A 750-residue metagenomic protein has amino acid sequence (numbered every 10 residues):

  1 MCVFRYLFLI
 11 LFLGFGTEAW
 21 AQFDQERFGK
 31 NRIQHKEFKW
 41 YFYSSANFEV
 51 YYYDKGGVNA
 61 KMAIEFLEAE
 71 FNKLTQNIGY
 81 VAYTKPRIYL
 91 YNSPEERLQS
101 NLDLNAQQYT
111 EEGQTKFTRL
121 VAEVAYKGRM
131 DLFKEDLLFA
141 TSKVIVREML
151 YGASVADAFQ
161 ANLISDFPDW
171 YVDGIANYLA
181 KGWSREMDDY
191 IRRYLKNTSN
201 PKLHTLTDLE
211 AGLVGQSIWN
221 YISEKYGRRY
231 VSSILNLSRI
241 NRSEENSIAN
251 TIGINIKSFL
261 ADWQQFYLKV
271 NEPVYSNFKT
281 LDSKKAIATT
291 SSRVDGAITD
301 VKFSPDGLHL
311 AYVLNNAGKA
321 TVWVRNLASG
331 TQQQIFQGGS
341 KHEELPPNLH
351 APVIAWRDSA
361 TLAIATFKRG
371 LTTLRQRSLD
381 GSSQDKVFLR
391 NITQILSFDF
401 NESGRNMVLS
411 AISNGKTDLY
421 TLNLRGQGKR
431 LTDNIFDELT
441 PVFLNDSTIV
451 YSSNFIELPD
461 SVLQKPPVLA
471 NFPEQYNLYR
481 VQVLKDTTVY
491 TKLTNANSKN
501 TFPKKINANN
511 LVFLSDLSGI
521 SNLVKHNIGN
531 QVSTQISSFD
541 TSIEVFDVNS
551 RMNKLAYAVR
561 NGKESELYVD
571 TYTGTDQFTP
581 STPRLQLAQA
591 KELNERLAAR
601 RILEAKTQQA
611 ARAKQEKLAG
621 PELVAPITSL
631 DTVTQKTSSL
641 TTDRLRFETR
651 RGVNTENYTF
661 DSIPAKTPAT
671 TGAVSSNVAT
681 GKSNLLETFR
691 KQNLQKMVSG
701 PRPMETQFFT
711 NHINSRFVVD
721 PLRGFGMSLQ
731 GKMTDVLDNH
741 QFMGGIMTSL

Functional and structural regions predicted by a protein language model:
A21-A161, P168, R185-E186, S243 (+1 more regions): Juxtacatalytic substrate-recognition/specificity segment
R27, N31-R32, W40-F42, I240-P352 (+1 more regions): Beta/coil-rich, acidic/histidine-enriched accessory regions frequently appended to metallopeptidases
L74, F167-M187, R193-I254: Active-site-proximal alpha-helical
D189, R193, V294-D295, V313-W323 (+12 more regions): A flexible loop/linker signature enriched in serine peptidases of the S9 family
K285-S292, Q333-E344, S383-L389, Q427-T432 (+2 more regions): A short beta-strand motif characteristic of beta-propeller blades
V301-H309, V353-T361, F398-N406, P441-I449 (+2 more regions): Blade-terminus and WD-like Trp-Asp/Gly-His loop motifs, strongest in beta-propeller folds
N326-G330, S378-S382, L422-G426, V483-D486 (+2 more regions): Short loop/turn segments that connect beta-strands within beta-propeller blades
S629-L750: Outer-membrane beta-barrel initiation region
